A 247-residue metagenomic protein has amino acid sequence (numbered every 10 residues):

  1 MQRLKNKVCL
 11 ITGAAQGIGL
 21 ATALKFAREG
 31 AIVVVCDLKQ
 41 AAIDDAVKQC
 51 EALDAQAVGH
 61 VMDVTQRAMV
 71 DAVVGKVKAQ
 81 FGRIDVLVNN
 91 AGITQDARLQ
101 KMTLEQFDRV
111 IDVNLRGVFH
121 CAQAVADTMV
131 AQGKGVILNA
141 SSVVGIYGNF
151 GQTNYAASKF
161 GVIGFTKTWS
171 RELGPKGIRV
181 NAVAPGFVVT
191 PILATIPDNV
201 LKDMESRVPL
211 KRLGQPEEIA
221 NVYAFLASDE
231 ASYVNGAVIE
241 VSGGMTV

Functional and structural regions predicted by a protein language model:
Q40-A41, V61-A72, L104, E217-E218: The beta1-alpha1 cofactor-binding region of Rossmann-like NAD(H)/NADP(H)-dependent oxidoreductases
V88, G174, R179, V234-G236: Short, small/polar-rich loop/turn modules that mediate ligand/substrate recognition or access, typified
R98-L99, T103-I111, L193, M204: Substrate-binding pocket helix/loop in short-chain dehydrogenase/reductase
A122, S158, T166: Active-site helix of classical SDR
D127, R171-P175, S232: Alpha-helical segment proximal to the catalytic Tyr-Lys
K134, R212-V241, T246: C-terminal substrate-recognition "lid" of short-chain dehydrogenase/reductases
S142: Residue(s) in the substrate-gating loop at a strand-loop-helix junction that position the organic substrate next
